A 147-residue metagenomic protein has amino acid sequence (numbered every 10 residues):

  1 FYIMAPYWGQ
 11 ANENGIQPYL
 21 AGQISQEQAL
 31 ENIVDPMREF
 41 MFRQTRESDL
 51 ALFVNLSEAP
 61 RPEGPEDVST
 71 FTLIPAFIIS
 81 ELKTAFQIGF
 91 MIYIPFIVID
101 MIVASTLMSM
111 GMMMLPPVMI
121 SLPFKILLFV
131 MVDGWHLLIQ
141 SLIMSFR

Functional and structural regions predicted by a protein language model:
F1-R147: Hydrophobic alpha-helical segments and their helix-loop boundaries in membrane and membrane-proximal proteins
